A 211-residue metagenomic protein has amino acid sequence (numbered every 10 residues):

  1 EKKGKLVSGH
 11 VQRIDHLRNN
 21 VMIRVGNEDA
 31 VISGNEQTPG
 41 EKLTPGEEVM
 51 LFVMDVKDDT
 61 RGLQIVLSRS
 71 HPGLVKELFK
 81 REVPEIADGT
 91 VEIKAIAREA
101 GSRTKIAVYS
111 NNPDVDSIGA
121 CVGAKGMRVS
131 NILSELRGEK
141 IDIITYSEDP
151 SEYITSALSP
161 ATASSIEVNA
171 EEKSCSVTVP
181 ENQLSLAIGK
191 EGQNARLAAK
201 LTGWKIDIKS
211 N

Functional and structural regions predicted by a protein language model:
E1-N211: RNA-contacting regions in translation and RNA-metabolism proteins, encompassing KH/S1 modules where present
